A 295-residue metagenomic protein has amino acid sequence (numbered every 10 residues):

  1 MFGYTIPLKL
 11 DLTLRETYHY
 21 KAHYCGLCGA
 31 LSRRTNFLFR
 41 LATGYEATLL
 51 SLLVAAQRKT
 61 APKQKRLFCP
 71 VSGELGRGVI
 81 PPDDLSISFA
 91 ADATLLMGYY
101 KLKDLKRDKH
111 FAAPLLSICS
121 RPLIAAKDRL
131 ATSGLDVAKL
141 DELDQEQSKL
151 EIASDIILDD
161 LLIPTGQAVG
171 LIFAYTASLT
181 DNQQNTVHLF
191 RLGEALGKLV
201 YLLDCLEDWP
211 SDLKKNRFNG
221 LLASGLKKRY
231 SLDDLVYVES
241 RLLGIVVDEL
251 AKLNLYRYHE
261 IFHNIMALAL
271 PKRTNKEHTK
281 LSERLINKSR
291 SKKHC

Functional and structural regions predicted by a protein language model:
M1-R191, L202-S240, D248-Y258, A269 (+4 more regions): Acidic catalytic motifs of isoprenoid enzymes
L192-G197: Membrane-embedded alpha-helical segments that form the functional core of polytopic membrane enzymes, especially those
L243: Active-site catalytic loop in hydrolytic enzyme cores
F262-A267: Short, electropositive alpha-helical surface patch
